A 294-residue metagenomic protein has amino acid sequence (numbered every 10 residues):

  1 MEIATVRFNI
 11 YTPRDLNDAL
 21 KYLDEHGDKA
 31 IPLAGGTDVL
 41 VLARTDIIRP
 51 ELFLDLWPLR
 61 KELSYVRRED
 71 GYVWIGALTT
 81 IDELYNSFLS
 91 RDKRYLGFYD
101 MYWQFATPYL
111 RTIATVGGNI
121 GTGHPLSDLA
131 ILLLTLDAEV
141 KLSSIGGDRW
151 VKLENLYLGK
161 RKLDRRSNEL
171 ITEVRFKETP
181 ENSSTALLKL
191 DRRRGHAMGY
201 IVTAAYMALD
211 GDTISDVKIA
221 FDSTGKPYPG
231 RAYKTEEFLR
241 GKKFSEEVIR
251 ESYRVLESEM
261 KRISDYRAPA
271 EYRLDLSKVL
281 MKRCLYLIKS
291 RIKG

Functional and structural regions predicted by a protein language model:
M1-G294: C-terminal structural segment of proteins
